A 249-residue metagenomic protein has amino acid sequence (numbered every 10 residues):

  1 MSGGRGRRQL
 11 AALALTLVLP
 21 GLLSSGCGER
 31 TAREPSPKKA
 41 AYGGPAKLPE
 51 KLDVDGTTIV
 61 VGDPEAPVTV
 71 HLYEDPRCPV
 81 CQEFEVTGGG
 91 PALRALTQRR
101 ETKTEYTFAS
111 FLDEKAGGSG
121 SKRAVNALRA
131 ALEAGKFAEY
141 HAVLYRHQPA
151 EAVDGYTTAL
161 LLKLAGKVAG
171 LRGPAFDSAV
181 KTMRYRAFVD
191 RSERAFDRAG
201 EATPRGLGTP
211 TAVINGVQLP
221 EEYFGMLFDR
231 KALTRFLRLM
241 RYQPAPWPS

Functional and structural regions predicted by a protein language model:
M1-A14: Bacterial N-terminal signal peptides that target proteins for export
G3-R5, T31, P35-P37, K167-S249: C-terminal cap of thioredoxin/glutaredoxin-like
L22-G26: C-terminal motif of bacterial Sec signal peptides marking the signal peptidase cleavage site
R33-E101, E105-F108, R238-S249: Extracytoplasmic low-complexity, Pro/Thr/Ser/Ala/Gly-rich segments that lie immediately after a secretion/anchoring
P64, T97-R99, E133, T203-G206: Extracellular/periplasmic catalytic domains that process cell-envelope and extracellular macromolecules
P76, Q82-T158: Structural alpha/beta surface segment adjacent to cysteine/selenocysteine redox centers across thiol/disulfide enzymes
G88-A92, K122-N126, E139, V143 (+6 more regions): Extracytoplasmic/secreted proteins, especially bacterial periplasmic and envelope-associated proteins
